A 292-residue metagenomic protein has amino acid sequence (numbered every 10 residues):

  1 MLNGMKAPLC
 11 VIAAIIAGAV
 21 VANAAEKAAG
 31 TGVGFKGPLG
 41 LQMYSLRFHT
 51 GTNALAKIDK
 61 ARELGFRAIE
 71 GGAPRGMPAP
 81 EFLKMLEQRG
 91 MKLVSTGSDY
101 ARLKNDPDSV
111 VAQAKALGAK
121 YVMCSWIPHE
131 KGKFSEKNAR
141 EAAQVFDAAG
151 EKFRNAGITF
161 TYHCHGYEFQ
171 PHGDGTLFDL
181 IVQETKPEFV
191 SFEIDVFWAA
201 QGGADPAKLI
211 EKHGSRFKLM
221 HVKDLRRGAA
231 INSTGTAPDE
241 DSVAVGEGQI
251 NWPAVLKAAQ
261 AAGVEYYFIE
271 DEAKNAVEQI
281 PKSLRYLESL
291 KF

Functional and structural regions predicted by a protein language model:
M1-V11: Bacterial N-terminal signal peptides that target proteins for export
C10-A19: Bacterial N-terminal signal peptides
N23-Y121, S215, R285, S289-F292: N-terminal pre-domain/capping segments
E26, D59, R67-A68, R75 (+4 more regions): Active-site acidic/histidine proton-transfer and metal-coordination neighborhood in alpha/beta enzyme cores
G37-Q42, I69-G71, L93-S98, V122-C124 (+4 more regions): Hydrophobic faces of well-ordered beta-strands that scaffold small-molecule active sites in alpha/beta enzyme cores
Y44-L46, G72-P74, S98-A101, I127-H129 (+4 more regions): Active-site beta-loop-alpha junctions enriched in small/polar residues
N155-Q249: Acidic/histidine-rich catalytic cores of soluble enzymes
S242-A244, A258, A262, A273-F292: Aromatic-rich peripheral "rim/lid" segments of glycoside hydrolase catalytic domains that contact and position glycan
